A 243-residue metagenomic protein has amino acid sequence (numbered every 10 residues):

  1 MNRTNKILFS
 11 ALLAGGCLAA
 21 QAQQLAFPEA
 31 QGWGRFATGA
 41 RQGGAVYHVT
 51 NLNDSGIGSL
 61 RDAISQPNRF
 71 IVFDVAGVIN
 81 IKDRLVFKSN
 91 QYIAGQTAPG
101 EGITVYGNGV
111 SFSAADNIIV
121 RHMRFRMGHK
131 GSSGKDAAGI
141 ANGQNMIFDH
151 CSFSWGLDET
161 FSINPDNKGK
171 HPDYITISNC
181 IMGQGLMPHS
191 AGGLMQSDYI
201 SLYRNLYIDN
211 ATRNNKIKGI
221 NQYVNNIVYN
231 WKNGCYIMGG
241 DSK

Functional and structural regions predicted by a protein language model:
N2-T4, L8-N53, I57-F70: Extracellular "leader-to-stem" segments immediately downstream of a signal peptide or signal-anchor in secreted/lumenal
L18-Q21, G239-K243: Short, intrinsically disordered, charge-balanced linker/junction segments flanking boundaries in proteins
G44-V46, K135, D158, S190: Short, solvent-exposed beta-strand edge segments and adjacent coil->beta transition regions
G56-G58, V75-V78: N-terminal post-signal-peptidase region of extra-cytosolic proteins
R61-P67, V78-A94, E101-R121, M127-Q144: Extracellular beta-strand-rich solenoid/capping regions of secreted or surface-exposed proteins that bind or remodel
N90-G95, D116-M127, N142-D158, K170-M187 (+3 more regions): Right-handed parallel beta-helix
D166: Binding-interface segments
